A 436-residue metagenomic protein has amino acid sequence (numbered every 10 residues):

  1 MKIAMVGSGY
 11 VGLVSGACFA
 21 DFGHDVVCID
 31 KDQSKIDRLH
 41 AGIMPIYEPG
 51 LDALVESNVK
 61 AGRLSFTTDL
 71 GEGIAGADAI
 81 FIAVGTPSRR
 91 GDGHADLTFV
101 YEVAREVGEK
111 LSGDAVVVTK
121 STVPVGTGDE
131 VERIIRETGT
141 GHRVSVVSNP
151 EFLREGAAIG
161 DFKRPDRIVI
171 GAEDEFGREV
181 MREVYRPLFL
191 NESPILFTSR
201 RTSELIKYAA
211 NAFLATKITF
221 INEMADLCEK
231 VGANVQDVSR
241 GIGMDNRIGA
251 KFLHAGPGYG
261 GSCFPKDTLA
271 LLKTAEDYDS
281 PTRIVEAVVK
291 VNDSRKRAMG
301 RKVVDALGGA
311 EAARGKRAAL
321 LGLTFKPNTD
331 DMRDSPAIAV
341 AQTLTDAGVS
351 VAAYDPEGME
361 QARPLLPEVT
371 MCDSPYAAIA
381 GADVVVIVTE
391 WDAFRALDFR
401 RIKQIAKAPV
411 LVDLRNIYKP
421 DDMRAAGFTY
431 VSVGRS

Functional and structural regions predicted by a protein language model:
M1-S436: Structural/interface elements that position substrates and couple domains in central-metabolism enzymes
